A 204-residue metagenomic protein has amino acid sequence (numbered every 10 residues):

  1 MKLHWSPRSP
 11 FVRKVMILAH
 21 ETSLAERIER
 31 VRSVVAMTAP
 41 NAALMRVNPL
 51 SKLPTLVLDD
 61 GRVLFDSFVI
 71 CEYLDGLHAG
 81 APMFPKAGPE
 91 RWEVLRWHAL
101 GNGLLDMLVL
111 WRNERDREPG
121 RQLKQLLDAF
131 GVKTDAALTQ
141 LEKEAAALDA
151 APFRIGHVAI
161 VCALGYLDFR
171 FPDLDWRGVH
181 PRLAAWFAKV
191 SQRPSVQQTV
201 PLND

Functional and structural regions predicted by a protein language model:
M1-K124: GST-like domain detector, emphasizing the conserved glutathione-binding G-site in the N-terminal thioredoxin-like
R46, Q192, P201: Phosphate-coordinating loops and pocket residues in cytosolic domains that bind phosphorylated ligands
L56, V158, V190-R193: Residue-level signal for nonpolar/aromatic packing positions in well-ordered secondary structure
C71, D75, L95-H98, L138 (+2 more regions): Non-transmembrane alpha-helical segments in soluble domains of secreted/periplasmic/extracellular proteins
A81-K86, A150, W176-R177, Q197-L202: Short, hydrophobic secondary-structure boundary micro-motifs
G101-A185: GST-like fold's C-terminal all-alpha helical module
G178-Q198: C-terminal end-helix/capping segment
